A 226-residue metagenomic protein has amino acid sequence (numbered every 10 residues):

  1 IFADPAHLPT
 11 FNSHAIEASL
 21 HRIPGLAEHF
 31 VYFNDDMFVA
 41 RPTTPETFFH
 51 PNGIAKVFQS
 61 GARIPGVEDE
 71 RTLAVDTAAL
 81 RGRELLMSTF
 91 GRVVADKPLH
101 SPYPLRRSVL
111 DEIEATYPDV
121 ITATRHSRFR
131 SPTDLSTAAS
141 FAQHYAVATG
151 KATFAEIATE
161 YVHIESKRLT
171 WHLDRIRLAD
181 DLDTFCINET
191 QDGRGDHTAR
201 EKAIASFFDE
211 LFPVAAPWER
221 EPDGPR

Functional and structural regions predicted by a protein language model:
I1-A3, M37-V39, T44-E46, A62-I64 (+3 more regions): Short, solvent-exposed loop/turn segments at secondary-structure junctions
I1-L26: Active-site-proximal specificity loops/subdomain of glycosyltransferases
H7, P132-A139, Q143-R226: Long, low-complexity C-terminal extensions of enzymes
T10, F30-Y32, P65-V75, E221-R226: Low-complexity, flexible helical/coil segments
H14, E28, S136-S140: A structural signal for well-ordered alpha-helical segments within the folded catalytic domains of diverse enzymes
S19-L20, E28, R128-S131, H172-D174: Generic recognition of flexible, low-complexity loop/linker segments
L20-Q59: GT-A fold catalytic core of metal-dependent nucleotide-sugar glycosyltransferases, centered on the diacidic
F49-T133: Long, charge-rich alpha-helical interaction segments
